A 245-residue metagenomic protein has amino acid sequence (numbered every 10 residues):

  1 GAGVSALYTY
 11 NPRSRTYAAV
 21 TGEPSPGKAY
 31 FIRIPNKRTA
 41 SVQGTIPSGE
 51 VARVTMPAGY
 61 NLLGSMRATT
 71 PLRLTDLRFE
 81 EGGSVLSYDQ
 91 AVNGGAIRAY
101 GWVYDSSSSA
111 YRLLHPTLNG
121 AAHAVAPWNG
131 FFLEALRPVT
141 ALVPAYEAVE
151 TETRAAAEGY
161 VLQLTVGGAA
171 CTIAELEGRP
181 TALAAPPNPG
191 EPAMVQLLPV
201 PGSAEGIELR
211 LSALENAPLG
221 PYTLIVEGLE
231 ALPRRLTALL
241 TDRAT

Functional and structural regions predicted by a protein language model:
G1-G159, Q163-A170, L176-R179, L183-P192 (+4 more regions): N-terminal exported-region signature
